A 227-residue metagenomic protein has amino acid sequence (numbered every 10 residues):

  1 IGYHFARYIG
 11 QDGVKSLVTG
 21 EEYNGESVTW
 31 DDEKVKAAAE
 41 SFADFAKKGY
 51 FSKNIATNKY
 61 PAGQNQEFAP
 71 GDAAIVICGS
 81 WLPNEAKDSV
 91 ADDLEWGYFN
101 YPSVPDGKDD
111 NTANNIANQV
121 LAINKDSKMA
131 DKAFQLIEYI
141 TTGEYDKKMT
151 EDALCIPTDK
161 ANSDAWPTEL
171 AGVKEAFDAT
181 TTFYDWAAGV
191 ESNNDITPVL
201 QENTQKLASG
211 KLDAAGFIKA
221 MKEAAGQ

Functional and structural regions predicted by a protein language model:
I1-S27, A73: Extracytoplasmic/periplasmic solute-binding protein
R7-D12, K48, D126-A133, K206: Short helix-loop capping/hinge motifs at secondary-structure junctions, enriched in acidic/polar residues
Y23-I55: Glycine-centered hinge/linker elements that transmit conformational signals in sensory and ligand-binding systems
N54-A69: Short helix-initiation/N-cap motifs at beta->coil->alpha
A69-C78, L94: Alpha-to-beta junction loops
C78-P83, Q119: Beta->alpha turn/N-cap motifs
D88-A153: Extracytoplasmic/periplasmic substrate-recognition and gating elements
N115, E151-S163, A171-Q227: C-terminal capping/gating helix-and-loop segments adjacent to ligand/active sites or protein-protein/ligand interfaces
